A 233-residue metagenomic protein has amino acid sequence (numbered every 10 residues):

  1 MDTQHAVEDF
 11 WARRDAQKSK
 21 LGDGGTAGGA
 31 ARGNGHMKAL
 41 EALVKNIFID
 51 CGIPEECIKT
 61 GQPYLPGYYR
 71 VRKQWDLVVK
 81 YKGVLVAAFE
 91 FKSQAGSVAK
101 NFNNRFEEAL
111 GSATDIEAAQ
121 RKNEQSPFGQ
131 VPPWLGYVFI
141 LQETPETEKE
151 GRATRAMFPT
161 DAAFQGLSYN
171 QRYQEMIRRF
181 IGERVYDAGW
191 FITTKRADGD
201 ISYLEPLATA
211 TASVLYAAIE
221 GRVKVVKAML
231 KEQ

Functional and structural regions predicted by a protein language model:
M1-T60: Interdomain/boundary linker segments immediately adjacent to catalytic/signaling cores
G33-E41, R70, N101, R105-E108: Phosphate/oxyanion-binding active-site loops and adjacent basic polyanion-contact surfaces
L40, V44-G52, A113-Q120, R172-E183 (+1 more regions): Hydrophobic, Leu/Ile/Phe/Ala-enriched alpha-helical segments that form helix-helix packing faces
K45, I49, R196, D200-Q233: Low-complexity intrinsically disordered segments
G61-L77: Charged, often glycine-rich, active-site loop that binds/positions anionic groups
V78-A88: Active-site beta-strand-loop-beta-strand hairpin of nuclease catalytic cores that positions key catalytic residues
S93-S97: A short, flexible beta-alpha/helix-coil linker loop
A99-G199, A208-T209: Acidic, metal/cofactor-coordinating or nucleic-acid-engaging core segments within structured domains
